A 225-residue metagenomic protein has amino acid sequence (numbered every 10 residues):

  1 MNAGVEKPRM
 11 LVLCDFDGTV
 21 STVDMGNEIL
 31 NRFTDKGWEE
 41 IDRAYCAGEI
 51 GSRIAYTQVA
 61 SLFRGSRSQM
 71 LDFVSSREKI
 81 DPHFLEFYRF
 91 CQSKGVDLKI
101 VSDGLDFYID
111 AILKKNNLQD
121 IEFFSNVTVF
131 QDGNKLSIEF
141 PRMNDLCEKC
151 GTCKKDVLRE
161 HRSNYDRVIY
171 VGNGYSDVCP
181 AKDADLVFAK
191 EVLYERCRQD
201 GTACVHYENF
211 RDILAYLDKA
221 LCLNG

Functional and structural regions predicted by a protein language model:
M1-T57: Active-site neighborhood of HAD-like aspartate-dependent phosphohydrolases
L13-D15, V101, V171: Short hydrophobic segments within beta-strands
G26-L30, A60, R159, L214: Predominant activation on well-ordered alpha-helical scaffold segments within soluble catalytic domains
G37-R43, R67-L71, D120: Short, surface-exposed acidic
R53-E86, K94-V96: Metal-dependent phosphoesterase signature
H83-D97, G104-G225: C-terminal cap/substrate-recognition subdomain and adjoining C-terminal extension of metal-dependent phosphatase-like
